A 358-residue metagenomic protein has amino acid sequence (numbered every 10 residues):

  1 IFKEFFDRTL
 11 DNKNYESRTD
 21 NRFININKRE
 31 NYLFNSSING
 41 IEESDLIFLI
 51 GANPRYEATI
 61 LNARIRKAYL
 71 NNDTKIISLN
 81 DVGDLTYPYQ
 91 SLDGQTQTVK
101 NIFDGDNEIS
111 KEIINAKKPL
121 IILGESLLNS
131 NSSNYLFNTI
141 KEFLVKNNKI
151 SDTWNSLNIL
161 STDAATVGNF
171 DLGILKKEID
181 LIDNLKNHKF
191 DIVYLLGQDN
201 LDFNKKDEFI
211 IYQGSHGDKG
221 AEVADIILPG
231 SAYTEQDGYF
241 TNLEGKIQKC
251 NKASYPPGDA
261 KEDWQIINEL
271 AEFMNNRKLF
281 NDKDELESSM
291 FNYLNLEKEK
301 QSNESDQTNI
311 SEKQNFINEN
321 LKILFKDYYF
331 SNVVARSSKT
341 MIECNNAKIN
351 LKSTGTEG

Functional and structural regions predicted by a protein language model:
F5, T9-L10, Y15-E304, K352-G358: Non-catalytic alpha/beta scaffold blocks inside enzyme catalytic domains
E287-G358: Long, low-complexity segments enriched in small/aliphatic residues
